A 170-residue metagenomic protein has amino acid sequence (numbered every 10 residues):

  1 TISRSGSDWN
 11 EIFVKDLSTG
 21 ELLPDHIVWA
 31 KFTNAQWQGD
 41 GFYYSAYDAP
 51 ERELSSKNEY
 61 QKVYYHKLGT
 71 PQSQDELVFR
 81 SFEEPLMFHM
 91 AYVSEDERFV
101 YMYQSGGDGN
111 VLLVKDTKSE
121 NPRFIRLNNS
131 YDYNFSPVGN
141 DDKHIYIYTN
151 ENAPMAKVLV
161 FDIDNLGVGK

Functional and structural regions predicted by a protein language model:
T1, V28-S45, E83-Y103, S130-Y148: Conserved beta-propeller blade repeats
I2-E11, H26-A30, S45-K62, P71 (+3 more regions): A flexible loop/linker signature enriched in serine peptidases of the S9 family
N10, A35, L54, D75 (+5 more regions): Generic alpha-helix signal with a bias toward terminal, lower-confidence helices and secondary-structure junctions
K15-F32, A49, S55-N58, H66-F88 (+2 more regions): Multi-bladed beta-propeller domains
G39, V78, V93-N121: Gly/Pro-rich turn-and-neighbor structural signature
K143, Y148-K170: Helix-coil-helix junctions within alpha-helical repeat/solenoid scaffolds
